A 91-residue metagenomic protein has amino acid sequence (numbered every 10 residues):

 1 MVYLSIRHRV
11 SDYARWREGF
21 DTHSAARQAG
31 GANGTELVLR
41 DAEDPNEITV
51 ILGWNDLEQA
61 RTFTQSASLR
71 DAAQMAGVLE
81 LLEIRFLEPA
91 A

Functional and structural regions predicted by a protein language model:
M1-R70, M75-A91: Short S/T/G/P-rich N-terminal loop/turn motif that feeds into the first structured element of a domain
